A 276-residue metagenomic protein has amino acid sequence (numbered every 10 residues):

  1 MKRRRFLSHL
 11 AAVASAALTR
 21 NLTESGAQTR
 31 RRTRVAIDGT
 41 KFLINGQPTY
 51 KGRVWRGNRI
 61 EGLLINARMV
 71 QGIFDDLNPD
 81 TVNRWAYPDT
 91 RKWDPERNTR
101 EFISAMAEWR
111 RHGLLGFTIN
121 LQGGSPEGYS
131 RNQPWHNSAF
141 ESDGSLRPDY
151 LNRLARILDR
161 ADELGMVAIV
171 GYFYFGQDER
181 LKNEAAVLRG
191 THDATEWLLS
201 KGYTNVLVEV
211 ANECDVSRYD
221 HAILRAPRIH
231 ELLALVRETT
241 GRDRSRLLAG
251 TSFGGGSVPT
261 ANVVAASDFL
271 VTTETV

Functional and structural regions predicted by a protein language model:
M1-K2: N-terminal secretory signal peptides
R5-S25: N-terminal export signals
T33-E163: Active-site-adjacent substrate/metal-binding segments within catalytic domains of carbohydrate-active enzymes
L63-I65, F117-I119, A168-V170, V210 (+2 more regions): Hydrophobic faces of well-ordered beta-strands that scaffold small-molecule active sites in alpha/beta enzyme cores
Q71, T118-G128, Y172-G176, A211-C214 (+1 more regions): Short, solvent-exposed turn/loop segments enriched in Gly/Ser/Thr/Pro and often Arg
W109-R110, D162, T195-Y203, A261-V264: Acidic (Asp/Glu)-rich catalytic clusters
L146-A186, A194-E196, V208: Substrate-binding cleft of carbohydrate-active enzyme catalytic domains
G190, N205-L207, A211-V276: Extracellular glycoside hydrolase catalytic/binding regions
